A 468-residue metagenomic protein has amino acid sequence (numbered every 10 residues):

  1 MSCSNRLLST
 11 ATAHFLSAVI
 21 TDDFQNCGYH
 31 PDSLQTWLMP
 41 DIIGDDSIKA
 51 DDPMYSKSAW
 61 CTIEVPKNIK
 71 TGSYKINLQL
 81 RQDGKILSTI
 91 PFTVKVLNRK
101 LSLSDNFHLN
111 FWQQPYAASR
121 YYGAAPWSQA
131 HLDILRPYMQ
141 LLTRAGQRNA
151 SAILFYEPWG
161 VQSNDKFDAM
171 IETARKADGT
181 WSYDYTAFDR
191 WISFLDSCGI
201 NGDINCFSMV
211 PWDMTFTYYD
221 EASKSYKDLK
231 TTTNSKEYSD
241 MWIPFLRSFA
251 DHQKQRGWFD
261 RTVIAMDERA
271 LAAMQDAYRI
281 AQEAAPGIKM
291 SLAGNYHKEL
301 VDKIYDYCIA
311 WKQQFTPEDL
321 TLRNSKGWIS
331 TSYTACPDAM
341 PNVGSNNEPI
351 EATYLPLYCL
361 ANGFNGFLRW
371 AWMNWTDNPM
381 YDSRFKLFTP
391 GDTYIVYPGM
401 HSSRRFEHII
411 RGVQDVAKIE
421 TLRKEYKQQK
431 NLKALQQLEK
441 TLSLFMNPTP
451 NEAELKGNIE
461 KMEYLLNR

Functional and structural regions predicted by a protein language model:
M1-C61: Surface-exposed binding patches on compact interaction domains or structured appendages
M39, E64, K75-Q82, S88-A284 (+2 more regions): Aromatic-lined carbohydrate-binding surfaces of glycoside hydrolases
D52, K67-K75: Short glycine/proline/serine/threonine-rich loop/turn segments at secondary-structure transition edges
L141, F194, Y354-N362, Q414-T421: Short, hydrophobic/amphipathic alpha-helical patches that form generic packing surfaces within helical domains
N205, K289-S291, T331: Structural detector of well-ordered beta-strand residues that form the stable sheet scaffold of enzyme domains
T215-Y218, K230-Y238, W242-Y296, F364 (+1 more regions): Catalytic domains of carbohydrate-active enzymes that cleave complex glycans
S291-Q314: Aromatic- and acid-rich polysaccharide-binding/catalytic face of secreted or lumenal carbohydrate-active enzymes
D306-R384, F388: Catalytic-core region of carbohydrate-active enzymes that cleave or remodel glycosidic bonds
